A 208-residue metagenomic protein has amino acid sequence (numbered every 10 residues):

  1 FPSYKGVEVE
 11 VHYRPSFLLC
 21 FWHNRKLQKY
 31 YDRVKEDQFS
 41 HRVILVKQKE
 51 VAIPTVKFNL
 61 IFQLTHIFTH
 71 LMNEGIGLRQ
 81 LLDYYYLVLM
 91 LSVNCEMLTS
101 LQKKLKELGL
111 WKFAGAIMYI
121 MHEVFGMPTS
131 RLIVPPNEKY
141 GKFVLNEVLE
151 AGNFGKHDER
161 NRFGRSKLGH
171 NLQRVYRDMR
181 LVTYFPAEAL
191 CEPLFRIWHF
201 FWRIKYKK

Functional and structural regions predicted by a protein language model:
F1-K208: Conserved NTP-donor binding/palm subdomain of two-metal-ion nucleotidyltransferases/polymerases, i.e., the charged
